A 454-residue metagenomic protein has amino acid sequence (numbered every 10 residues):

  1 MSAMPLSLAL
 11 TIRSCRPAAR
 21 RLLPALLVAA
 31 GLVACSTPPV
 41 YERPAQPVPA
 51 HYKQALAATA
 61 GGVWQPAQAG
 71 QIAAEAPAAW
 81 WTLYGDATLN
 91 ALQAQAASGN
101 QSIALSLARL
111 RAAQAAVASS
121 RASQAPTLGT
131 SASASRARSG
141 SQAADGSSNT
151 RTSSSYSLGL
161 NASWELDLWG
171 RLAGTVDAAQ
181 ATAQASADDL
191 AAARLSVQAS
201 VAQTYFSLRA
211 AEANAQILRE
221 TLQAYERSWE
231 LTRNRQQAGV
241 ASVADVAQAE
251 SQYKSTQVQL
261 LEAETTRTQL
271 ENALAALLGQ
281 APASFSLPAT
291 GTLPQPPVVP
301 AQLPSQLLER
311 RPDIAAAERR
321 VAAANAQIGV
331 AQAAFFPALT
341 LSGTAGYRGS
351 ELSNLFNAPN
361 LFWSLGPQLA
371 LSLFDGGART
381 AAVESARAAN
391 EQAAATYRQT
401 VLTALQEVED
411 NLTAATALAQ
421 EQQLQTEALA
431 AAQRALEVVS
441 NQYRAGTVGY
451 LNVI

Functional and structural regions predicted by a protein language model:
S2-I12, L22-L26, G31-S98, Q180 (+2 more regions): Terminal intrinsically disordered/low-complexity segments used for targeting and assembly
E75-Y84, L89, S131-N161, T175 (+3 more regions): Small/polar, glycine/serine/threonine/aspartate-rich low-complexity segments that form flexible
Q93, S157-N161, Y205, E250 (+3 more regions): Membrane-embedded beta-strand positions in outer-membrane beta-barrel channels/transporters
A104-L105, R121-A122, L166-R194, A244 (+5 more regions): Sec/SRP-type N-terminal targeting helices
A108, A112-A115: Membrane-embedded segments
L172, D188-L303, A414, V438-N441: Periplasmic alpha-helical coiled-coil/stalk elements that build and connect Gram-negative outer-membrane
A244, G449-I454: Short terminal targeting/anchoring segments
